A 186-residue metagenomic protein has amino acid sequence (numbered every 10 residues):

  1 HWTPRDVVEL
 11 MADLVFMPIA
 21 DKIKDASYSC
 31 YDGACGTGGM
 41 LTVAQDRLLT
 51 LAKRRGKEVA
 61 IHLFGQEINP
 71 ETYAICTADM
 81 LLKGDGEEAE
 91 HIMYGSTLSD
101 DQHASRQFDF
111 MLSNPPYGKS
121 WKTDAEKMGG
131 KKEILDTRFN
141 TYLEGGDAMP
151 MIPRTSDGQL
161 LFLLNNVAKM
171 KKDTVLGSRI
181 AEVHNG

Functional and structural regions predicted by a protein language model:
H1, L112-S113, D147-P150: Compositionally biased, intrinsically disordered/low-complexity regions enriched for serine, proline and threonine
T3-S113, G118-G129, H184-G186: Conserved S-adenosyl-L-methionine
Y73, T77, G145-G186: Conserved Class I SAM-dependent methyltransferase catalytic core
S96, P115, K119, T137 (+2 more regions): Flexible, active-site-adjacent loop/turn segments at secondary-structure boundaries
F110, K132-L135, T155: Short linear sequence motifs
K122-A148: A mobile, often basic/glycine-rich helix-loop segment that functions as the active-site lid/recognition loop
